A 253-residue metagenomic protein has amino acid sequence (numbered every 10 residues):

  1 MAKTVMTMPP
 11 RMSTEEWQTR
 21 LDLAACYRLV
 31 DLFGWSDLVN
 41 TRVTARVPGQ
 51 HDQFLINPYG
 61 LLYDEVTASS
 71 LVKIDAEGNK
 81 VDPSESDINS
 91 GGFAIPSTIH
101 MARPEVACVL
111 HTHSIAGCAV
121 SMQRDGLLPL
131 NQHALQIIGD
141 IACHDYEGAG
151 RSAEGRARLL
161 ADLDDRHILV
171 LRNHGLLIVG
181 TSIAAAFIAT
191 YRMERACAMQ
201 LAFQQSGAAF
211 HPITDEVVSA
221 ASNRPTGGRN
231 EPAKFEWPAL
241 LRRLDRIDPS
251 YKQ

Functional and structural regions predicted by a protein language model:
M1-Q253: Glycine-rich flexible loops
